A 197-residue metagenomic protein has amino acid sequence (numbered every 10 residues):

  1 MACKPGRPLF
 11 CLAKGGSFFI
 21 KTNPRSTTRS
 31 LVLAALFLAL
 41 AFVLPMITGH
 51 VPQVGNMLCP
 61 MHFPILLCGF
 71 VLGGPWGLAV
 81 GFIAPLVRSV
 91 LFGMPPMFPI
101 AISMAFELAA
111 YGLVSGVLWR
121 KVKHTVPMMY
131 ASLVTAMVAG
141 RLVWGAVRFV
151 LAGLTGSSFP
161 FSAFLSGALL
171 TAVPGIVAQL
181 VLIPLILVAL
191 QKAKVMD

Functional and structural regions predicted by a protein language model:
G15-V71, P75-W76: Hydrophobic transmembrane alpha-helices
L31-L36, F63, L67, L78-F82 (+4 more regions): Hydrophobic alpha-helical transmembrane segments
V43-C59, I83-L118, A152-L154: Interfacial aromatic-anchored transmembrane helix boundaries in multi-pass membrane proteins
H50-G55, G93-I102, K121-D197: Membrane-embedded alpha-helical hairpins and interfacial helices in multi-pass inner-membrane proteins
H62, L66, A105-G112, I176 (+1 more regions): Alpha-helical transmembrane segments of multi-pass membrane proteins
G69, Y111-R120, I183, L187: Hydrophobic transmembrane alpha-helices
